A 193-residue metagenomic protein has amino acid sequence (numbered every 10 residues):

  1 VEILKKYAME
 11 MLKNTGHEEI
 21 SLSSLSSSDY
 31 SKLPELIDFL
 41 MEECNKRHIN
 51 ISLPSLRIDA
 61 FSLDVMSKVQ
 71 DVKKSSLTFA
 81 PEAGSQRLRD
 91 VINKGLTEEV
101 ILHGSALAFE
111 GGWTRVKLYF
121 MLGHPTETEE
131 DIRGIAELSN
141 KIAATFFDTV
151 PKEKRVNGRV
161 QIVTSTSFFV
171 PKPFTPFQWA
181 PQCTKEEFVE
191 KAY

Functional and structural regions predicted by a protein language model:
V1-E2: Canonical Radical SAM [4Fe-4S] cluster-binding loop centered on the CxxxCxxC motif and its immediate flanking residues
K5: Catalytic or ion-translocation cores adjacent to nucleophile or general acid/base/metal-coordination motifs in diverse
M9-K117, M121-V163: Conserved SAM/AdoMet-binding glycine-rich loop
T166-Y193: Radical SAM enzyme [4Fe-4S]-AdoMet core and its adjacent flexible, acidic and glycine-rich loops/tails across
